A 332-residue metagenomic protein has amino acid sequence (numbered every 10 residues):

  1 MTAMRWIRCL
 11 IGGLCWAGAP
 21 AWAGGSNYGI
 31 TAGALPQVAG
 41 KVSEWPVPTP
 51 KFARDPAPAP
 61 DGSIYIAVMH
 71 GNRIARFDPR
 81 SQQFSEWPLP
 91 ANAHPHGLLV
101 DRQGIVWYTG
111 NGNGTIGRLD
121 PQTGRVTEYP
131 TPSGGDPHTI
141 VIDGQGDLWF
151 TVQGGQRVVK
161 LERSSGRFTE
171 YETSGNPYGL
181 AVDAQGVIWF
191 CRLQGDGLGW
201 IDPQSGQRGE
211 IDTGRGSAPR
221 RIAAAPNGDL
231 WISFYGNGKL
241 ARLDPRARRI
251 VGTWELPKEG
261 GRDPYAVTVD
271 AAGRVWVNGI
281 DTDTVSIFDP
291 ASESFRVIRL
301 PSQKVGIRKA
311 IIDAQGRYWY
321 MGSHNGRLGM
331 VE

Functional and structural regions predicted by a protein language model:
R8-P20: Bacterial N-terminal signal peptides
I30-K51: A short helix->beta-strand "capping" segment at the edge of beta-propeller domains
S43-P46, Q83-P88, R125-P130, R167-E172 (+3 more regions): A short beta-strand motif characteristic of beta-propeller blades
P48-D61, A91-Q103, P132-Q145, S174-Q185 (+5 more regions): Beta-rich, blade/repeat-based domains predominating in secreted/periplasmic proteins but also intracellular
I64-H70, V106-N113, L148-G154, I188-Q194 (+3 more regions): Conserved beta-strand positions in repeat-built beta-propeller and related beta-rich domains
R73-A75, T115-R118, R157-K160, G197-W200 (+3 more regions): A short loop-to-beta-strand structural motif that recurs across blades of beta-propeller domains
D78-Q82, D120-G124, E162-G166, D202-G206 (+3 more regions): Short loop/turn segments that connect beta-strands within beta-propeller blades
V305-E332: Blade-level signature of beta-propeller repeat domains, shared across WD40, Kelch, NHL, RCC1 and BNR/Asp-box propellers
